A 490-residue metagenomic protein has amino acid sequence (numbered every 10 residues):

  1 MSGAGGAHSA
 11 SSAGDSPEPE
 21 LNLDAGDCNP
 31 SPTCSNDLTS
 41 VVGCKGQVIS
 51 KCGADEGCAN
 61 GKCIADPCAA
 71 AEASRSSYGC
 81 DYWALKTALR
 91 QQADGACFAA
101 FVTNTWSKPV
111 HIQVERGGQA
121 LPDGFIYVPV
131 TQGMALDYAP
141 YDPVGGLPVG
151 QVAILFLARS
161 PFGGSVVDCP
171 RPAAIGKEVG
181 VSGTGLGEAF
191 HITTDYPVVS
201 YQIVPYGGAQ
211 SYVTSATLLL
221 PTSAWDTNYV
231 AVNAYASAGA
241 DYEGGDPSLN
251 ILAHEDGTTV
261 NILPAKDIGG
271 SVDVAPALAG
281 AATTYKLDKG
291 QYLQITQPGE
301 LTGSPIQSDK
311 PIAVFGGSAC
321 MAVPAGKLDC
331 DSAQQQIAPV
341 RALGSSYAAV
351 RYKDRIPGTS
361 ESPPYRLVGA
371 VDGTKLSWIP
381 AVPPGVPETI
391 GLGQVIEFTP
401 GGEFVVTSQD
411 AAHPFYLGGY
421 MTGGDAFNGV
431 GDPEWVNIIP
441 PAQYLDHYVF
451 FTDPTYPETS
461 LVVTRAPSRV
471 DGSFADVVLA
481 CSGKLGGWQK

Functional and structural regions predicted by a protein language model:
M1-P30: Ser/Thr-rich, Pro/Gly/Ala-heavy low-complexity intrinsically disordered linkers and tails of secreted extracellular
G3-G6, G14, K45, G79 (+1 more regions): Glycine-centered small-residue hotspots that permit tight backbone geometry or close packing
G26-S35, C52-G57, G280-A281: Short small/polar-residue motifs
P32-K45, E56-C63: Extracellular, cysteine-rich, disulfide-stabilized repeat modules with beta-strand cores
C34, I64-G303, Q307-K490: Conserved functional hotspot residues at active sites or interaction interfaces
G43, S50-K51, A65, Q294: A sequence-level detector of short linear motifs
C44-Q47, P383: Glycine-centered tight beta-turn/hairpin loop motif at sheet-sheet or coil-to-beta transitions
Q47-D55, F315, T389: Short amphipathic beta-strand/extended segments with alternating polar/hydrophobic composition
